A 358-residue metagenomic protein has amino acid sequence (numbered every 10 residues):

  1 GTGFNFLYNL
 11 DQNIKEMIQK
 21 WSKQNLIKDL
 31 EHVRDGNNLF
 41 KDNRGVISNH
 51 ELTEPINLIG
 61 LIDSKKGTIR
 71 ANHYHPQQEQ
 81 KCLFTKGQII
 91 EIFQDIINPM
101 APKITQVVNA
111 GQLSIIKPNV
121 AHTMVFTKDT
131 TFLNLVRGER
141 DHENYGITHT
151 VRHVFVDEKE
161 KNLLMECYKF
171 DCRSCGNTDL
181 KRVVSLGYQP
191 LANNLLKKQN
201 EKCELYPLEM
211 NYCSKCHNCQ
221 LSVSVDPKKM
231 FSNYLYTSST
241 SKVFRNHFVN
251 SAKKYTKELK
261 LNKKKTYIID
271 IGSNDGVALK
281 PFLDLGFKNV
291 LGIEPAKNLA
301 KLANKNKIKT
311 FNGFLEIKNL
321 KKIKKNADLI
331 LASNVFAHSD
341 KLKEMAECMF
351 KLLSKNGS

Functional and structural regions predicted by a protein language model:
T2-N57, A71, N162-L163: A short, N-terminal "cap"/entry segment at the start of jelly-roll beta-barrel domains of the cupin/DSBH fold
D29, P102, T123-L164: Double-stranded beta-helix
G60-Q77: Conserved short histidine dyad/triad with adjacent acidic residue
Q77-I96: Glycine- and acidic-residue-biased ligand/ion/polar-headgroup-sensing regions
I96-P118: Short acidic-glycine-tyrosine-enriched beta hairpin
C167-V243: N-terminal juxtadomain amphipathic helix that follows a signal peptide/anchor or precedes a small N-terminal auxiliary
L331: A conserved beta-strand element that flanks and buttresses the S-adenosyl-L-methionine
K343-S358: A short glycine-rich, Lys/Arg-flanked "PGG" loop and its adjoining helix->strand segment in the class I
